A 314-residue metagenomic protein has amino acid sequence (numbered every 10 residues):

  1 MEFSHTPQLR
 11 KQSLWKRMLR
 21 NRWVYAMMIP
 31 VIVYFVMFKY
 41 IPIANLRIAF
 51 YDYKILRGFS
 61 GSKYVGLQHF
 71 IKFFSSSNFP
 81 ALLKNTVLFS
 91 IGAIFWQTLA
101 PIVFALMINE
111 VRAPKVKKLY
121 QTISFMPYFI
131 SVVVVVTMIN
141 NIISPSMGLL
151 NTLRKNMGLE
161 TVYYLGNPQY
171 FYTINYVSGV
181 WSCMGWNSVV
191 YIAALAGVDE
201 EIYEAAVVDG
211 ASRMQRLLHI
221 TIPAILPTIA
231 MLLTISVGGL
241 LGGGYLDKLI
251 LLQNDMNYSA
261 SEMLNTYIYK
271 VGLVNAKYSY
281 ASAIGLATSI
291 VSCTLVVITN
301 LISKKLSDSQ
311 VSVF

Functional and structural regions predicted by a protein language model:
M1-R17: Short, Lys/Arg-rich, polar N-terminal cytosolic tail immediately upstream of the first transmembrane signal-anchor
R17-F314: A structural signal for multi-pass alpha-helical bundles of membrane permease subunits that mediate small-molecule
